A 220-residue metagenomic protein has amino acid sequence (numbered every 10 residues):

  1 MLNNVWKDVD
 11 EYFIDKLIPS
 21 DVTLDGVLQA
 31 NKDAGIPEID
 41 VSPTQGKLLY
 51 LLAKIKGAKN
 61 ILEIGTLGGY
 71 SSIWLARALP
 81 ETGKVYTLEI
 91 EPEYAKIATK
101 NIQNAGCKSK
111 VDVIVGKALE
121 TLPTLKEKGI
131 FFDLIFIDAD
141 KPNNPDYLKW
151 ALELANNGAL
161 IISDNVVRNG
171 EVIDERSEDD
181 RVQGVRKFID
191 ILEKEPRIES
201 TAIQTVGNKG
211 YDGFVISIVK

Functional and structural regions predicted by a protein language model:
M1-D21: N-terminal auxiliary segments of SAM/dcSAM-dependent transferases
D10, I36-E38, S163: Generic secondary-structure boundary/loop-capping signal
L17-P19, G35-K47: Conserved SAM-binding loop and adjacent beta-strand
N31-K32: N-terminal beta-alpha supersecondary unit
P43-K220: S-adenosylmethionine/decaboxylated-SAM
